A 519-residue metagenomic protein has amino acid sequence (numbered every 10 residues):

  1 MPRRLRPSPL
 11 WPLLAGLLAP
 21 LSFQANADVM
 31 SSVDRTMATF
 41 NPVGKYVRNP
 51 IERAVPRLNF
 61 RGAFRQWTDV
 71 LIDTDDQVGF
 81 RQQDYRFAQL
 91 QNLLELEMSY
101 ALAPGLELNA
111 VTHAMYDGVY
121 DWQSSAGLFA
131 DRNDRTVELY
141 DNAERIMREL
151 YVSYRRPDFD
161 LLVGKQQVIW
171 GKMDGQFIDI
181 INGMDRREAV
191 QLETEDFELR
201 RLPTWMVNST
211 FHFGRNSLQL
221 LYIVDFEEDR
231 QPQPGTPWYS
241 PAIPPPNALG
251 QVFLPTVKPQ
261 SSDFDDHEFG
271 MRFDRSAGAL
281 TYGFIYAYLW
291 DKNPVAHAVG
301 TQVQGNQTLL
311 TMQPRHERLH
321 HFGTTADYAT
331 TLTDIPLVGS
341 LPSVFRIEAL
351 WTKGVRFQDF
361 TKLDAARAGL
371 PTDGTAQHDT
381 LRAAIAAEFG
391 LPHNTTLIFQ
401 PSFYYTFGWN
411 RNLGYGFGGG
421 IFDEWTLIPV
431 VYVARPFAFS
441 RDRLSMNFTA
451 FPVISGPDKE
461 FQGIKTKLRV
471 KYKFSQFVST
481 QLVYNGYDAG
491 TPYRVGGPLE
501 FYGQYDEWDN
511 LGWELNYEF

Functional and structural regions predicted by a protein language model:
P2-R3, W11-E97, A101-V111, V119 (+5 more regions): N-terminal periplasmic/intermembrane-space "pro-region" immediately following the signal or transit peptide
L58, L106-L108, D158-L161, R215-L218 (+7 more regions): Repeated loop/turn-to-beta-strand initiation elements of outer-membrane beta-barrel proteins
Q66-I72, A114-G118, R156, Q167-I169 (+10 more regions): Transmembrane beta-strands of outer-membrane beta-barrel pores
V70, R86-N92, A143-R148, R201-W205 (+6 more regions): Residues that define the transmembrane beta-barrel architecture of outer-membrane proteins
L94-Y100, A110, E149-Y154, V207-F211 (+8 more regions): Residues on the lipid-exposed face of transmembrane beta-strands in outer-membrane beta-barrel proteins
G105-S240, Y484-A489: Outer membrane beta-barrel
D158, T194-P392, F403-Y405, P452 (+1 more regions): Signature for the C-terminal beta-barrel architecture of outer-membrane proteins
G503-F519: Outer-membrane beta-barrel "beta-signal"
